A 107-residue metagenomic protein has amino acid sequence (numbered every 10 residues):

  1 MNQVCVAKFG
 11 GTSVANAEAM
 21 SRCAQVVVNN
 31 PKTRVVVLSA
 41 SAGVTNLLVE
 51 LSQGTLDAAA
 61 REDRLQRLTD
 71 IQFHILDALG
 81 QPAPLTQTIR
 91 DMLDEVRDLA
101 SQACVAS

Functional and structural regions predicted by a protein language model:
M1-S107: Nucleotide/pyrophosphate-binding catalytic subdomain
